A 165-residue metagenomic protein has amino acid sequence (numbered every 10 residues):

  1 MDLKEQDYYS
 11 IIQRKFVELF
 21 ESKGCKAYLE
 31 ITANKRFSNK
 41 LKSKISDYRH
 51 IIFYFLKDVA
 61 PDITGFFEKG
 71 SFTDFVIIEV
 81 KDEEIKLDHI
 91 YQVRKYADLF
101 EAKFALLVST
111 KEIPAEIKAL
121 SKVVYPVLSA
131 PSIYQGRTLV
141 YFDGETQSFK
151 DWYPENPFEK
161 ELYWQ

Functional and structural regions predicted by a protein language model:
M1-E30: Nuclease catalytic cores
L3, D7-S10, S121-Q165: Intrinsically disordered, low-complexity terminal regions enriched in charged/polar residues
K26-D74, I85, Q147-L162: Active-site metal-binding core of divalent-cation-utilizing nuclease and nuclease-like domains
D62, Y91-Q92: Well-ordered alpha-helical segments embedded in enzymatic catalytic cores
E68, A97-D98: N-terminal cationic-hydrophobic initiation segments that often serve targeting/anchoring roles
I78: Conserved beta3 VAIK motif of the Hanks protein kinase fold
E84-I85, H89, D98-D143: Nucleic-acid nuclease catalytic cores
